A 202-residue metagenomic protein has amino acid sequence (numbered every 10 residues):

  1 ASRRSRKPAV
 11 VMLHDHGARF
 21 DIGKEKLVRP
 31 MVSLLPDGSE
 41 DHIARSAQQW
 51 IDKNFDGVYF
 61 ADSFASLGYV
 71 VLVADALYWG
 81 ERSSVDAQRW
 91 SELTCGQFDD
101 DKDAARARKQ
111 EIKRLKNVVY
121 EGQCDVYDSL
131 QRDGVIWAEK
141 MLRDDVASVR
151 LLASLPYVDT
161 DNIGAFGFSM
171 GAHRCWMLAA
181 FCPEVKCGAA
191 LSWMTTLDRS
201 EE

Functional and structural regions predicted by a protein language model:
A1-E201: Ligand-binding pocket scaffold of soluble enzyme catalytic domains
